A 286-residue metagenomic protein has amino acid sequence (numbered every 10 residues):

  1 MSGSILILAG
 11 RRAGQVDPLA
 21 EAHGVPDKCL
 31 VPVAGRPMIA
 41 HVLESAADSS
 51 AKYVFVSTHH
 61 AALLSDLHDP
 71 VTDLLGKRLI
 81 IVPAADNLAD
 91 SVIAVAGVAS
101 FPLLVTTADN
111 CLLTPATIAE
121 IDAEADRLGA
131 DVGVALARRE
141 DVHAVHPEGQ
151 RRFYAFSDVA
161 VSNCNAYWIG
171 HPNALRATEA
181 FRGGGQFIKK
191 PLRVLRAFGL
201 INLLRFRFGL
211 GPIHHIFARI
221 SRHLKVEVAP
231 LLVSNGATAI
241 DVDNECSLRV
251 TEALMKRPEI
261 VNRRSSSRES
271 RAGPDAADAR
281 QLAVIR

Functional and structural regions predicted by a protein language model:
M1-G24: N-terminal nucleotide-binding beta1-loop-alpha1 segment
E21-H41: Short catalytic helix/loop segments, enriched in acidic residues and glycine and frequently bearing histidine
A40, Y53-H59: Short internal beta-strands
S45-A51: Short, acidic, metal-binding catalytic loop of nucleotide-sugar glycosyltransferases
A61-L67: Short, charged/polar "capping" segments at the starts of alpha-helices and the immediately preceding loops
D69-V105, L112-A116, E120: Short phosphate-binding loop-to-helix
L113-R222, V233-A237, R286: Conserved core of the sugar-phosphate nucleotidyltransferase
N244: Short, conserved phosphate/pyrophosphate- and ester-handling motifs at nucleotide-, phospho-/glycolipid
